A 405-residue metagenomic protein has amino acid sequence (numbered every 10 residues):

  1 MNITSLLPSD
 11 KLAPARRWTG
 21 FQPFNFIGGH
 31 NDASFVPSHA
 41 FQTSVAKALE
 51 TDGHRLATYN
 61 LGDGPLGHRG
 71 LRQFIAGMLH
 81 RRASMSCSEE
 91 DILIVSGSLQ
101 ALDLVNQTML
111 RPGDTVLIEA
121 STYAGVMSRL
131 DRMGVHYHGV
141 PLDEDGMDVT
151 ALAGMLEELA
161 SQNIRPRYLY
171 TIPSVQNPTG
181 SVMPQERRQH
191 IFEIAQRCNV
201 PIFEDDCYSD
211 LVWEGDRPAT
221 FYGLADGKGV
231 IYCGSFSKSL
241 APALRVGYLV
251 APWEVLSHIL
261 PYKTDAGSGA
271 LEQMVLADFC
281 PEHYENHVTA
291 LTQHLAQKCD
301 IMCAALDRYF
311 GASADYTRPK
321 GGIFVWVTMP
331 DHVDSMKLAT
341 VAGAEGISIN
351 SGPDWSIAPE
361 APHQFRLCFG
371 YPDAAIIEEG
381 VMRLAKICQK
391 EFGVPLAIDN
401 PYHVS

Functional and structural regions predicted by a protein language model:
T4-S96, C280, S348, E391 (+2 more regions): N-terminal small-domain helix-loop-helix segment of the aminotransferase-like
R69, C87-V116: Conserved beta-loop-alpha segment that forms the PLP phosphate-binding cup at the N-terminus of a helix
S96-Q100, L117-V135: Substrate-binding/gating loop at the entrance of the active-site cleft, primarily in PLP-dependent aminotransferase-like
M133, I194-C198, K228, E345 (+1 more regions): Helix C-cap/helix->beta junction micro-motif
M147-V212: Active-site phosphate-binding strand-loop segment of PLP-dependent enzymes
D226-Q293, G393-V394: Conserved core segment of the aminotransferase class I/II
Q293-C303, A314-T328, V341: Conserved glycine-rich beta-strand-loop-beta hairpin in the small C-terminal domain of fold type I
A344, A358-S405: PLP-dependent enzyme catalytic core of the Aspartate aminotransferase-like
